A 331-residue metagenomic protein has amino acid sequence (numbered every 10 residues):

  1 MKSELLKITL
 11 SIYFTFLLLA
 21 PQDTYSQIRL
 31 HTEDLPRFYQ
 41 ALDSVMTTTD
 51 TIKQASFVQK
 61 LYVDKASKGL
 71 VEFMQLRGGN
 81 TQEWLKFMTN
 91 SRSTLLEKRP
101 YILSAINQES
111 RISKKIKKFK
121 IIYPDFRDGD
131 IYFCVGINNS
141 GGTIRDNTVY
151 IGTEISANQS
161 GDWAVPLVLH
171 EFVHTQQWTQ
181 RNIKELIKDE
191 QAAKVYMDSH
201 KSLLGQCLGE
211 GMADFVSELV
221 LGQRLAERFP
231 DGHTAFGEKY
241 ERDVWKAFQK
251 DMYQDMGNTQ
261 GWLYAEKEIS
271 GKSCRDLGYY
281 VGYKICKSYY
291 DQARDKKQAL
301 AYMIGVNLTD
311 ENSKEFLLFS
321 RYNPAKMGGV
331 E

Functional and structural regions predicted by a protein language model:
M1-I28: Bacterial Sec-dependent N-terminal signal peptides
Y25-L85: N-terminal mature-domain "stem" immediately C-terminal to a signal peptide or N-terminal signal-anchor/transmembrane
I28-M46, K188-A247, F319-A325: Post-HExxH zinc-binding segment in Zn-dependent metallohydrolases
R29-E33, R37-Q40, L103-S104, G129-V135 (+1 more regions): Non-catalytic terminal regions of proteins
F38-T49, K60, D64-K65, K118 (+7 more regions): Structured segments of extracytoplasmic/periplasmic soluble domains in secreted or envelope-associated proteins
Q59-A66, F133-S140, T234, V306-T309: Acidic helix-start/capping segments at beta-turn-to-alpha-helix junctions
W84-D231: Acidic/His-rich structured neighborhood in mature extracellular/periplasmic domains
G237-E331: Pan-zinc metallopeptidase signature
